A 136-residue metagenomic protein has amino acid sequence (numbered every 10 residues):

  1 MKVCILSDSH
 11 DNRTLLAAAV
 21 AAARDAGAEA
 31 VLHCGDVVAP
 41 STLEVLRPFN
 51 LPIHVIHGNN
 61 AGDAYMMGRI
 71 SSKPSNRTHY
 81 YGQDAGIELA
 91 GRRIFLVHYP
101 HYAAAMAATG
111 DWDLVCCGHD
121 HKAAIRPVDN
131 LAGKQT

Functional and structural regions predicted by a protein language model:
M1-P52, G62-I70, S75-T78, G82-Q83: N-terminal active-site segment of His-dependent metallophosphoesterases
V3, E29-A30, R92-I94, L114: Structural motif
H10-L15, V38-S41, N60-M66, H101-M106 (+1 more regions): Active-site environment of divalent metal-dependent phosphoester hydrolases
R13, D63-T78, A90-R93, V97-W112: Binuclear metal-dependent hydrolase catalytic cores centered on His/Asp/Glu-rich metal-binding motifs
H54, R93-F95, Y99-T136: Conserved beta-sheet core of the metallophosphoesterase superfamily
H57: Extended, loop-rich substrate-binding clefts of extracytoplasmic carbohydrate-active enzymes
Q83-A85, A123: Residue-level detector of beta-strand structural context in well-folded domains
